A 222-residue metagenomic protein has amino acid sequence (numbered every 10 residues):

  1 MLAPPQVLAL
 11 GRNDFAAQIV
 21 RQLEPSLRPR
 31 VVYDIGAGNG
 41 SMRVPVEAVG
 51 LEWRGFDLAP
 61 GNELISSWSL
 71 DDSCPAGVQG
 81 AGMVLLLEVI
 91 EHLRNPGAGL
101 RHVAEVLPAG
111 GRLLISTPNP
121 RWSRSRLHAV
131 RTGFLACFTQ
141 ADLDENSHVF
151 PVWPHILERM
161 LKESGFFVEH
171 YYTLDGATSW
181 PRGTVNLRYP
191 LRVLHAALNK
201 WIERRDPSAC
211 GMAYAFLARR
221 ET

Functional and structural regions predicted by a protein language model:
M1-M83, G97-L100, I115, N146 (+5 more regions): Conserved N-terminal segment of class I S-adenosyl-L-methionine
L27, R94, P108: Short conserved AdoMet
D72, E91, W122: Active-site micro-motifs of SAM-dependent methyltransferase domains
M83-V89: A short beta-strand submotif of the Rossmann-like class I SAM-dependent methyltransferase core that lines
V103: Class I S-adenosylmethionine-dependent transferase superfamily signal
L107-L113: Short glycine-dipeptide loop
L114-C137: Conserved class I S-adenosyl-L-methionine
A136-I156: Acceptor-substrate binding/catalytic loop of class I
